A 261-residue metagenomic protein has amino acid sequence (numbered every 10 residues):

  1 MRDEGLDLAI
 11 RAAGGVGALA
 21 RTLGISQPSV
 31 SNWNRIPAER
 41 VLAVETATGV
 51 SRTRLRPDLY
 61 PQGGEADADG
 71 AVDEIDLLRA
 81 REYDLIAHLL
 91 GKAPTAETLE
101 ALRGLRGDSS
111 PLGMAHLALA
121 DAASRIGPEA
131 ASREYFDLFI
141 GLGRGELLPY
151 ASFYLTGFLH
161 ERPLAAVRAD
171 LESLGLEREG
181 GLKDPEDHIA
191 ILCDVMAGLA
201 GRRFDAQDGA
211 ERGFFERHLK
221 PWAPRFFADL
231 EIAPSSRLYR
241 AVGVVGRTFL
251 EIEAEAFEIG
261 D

Functional and structural regions predicted by a protein language model:
M1-D7, G17, R21, E39-T46 (+1 more regions): Short, charged recognition helix plus adjacent turn of helix-turn-helix-like nucleic-acid-binding domains
D3-L6, A13-V16, I75-Y83: Onset of an N-terminal alpha helix
I10-R11, R35: Short amphipathic helical patch at the helix-1/turn junction of helix-turn-helix
T22-P37: Recognition helix of helix-turn-helix/homeodomain-like DNA-binding domains that insert into the DNA major groove
A68-D261: Surface/interface-facing alpha-helical segments and adjacent flexible terminal/loop regions used for partner/assembly
